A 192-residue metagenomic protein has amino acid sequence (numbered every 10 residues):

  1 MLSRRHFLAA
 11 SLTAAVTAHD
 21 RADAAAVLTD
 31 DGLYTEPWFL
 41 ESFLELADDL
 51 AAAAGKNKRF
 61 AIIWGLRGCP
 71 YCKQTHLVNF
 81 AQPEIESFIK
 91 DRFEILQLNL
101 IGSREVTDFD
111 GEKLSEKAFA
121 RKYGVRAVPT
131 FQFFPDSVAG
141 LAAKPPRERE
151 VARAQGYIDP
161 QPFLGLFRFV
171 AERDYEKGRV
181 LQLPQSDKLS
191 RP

Functional and structural regions predicted by a protein language model:
M1-T13: N-terminal secretory signal peptides and thylakoid transit peptides that target proteins across membranes
A24-F39: N-proximal helix/coil linker or "cap" segments that precede and/or mark the start of modular domains
S42-F60: A short beta-strand-turn-helix
K56-P70: Short active-site neighborhood of thiol/selenol oxidoreductases, capturing the structured segment around
K73-F88: Typically the conserved alpha-helix immediately C-terminal to a functionally engaged Cys/Sec in thioredoxin-like
E86-L114: Thiol-based oxidoreductase modules, predominantly thioredoxin-like and allied folds used for disulfide exchange
E116-Q132: Structural micro-motif
A127, F134-Y175: Non-catalytic, surface beta->alpha helical segment in thiol-disulfide oxidoreductase systems
